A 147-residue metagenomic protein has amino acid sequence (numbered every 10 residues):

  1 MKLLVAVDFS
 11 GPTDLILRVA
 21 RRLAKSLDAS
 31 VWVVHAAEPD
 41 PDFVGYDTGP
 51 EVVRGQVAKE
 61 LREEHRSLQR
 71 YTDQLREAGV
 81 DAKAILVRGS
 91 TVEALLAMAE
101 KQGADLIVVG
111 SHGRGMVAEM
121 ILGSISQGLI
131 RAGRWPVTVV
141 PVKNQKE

Functional and structural regions predicted by a protein language model:
M1-E51: Small/aliphatic-rich secondary-structure junction motif
F9, L106-G128, K146-E147: Glycine-rich, Arg-bearing micro-motifs that act as flexible, cationic patches
W32, K83, T138: Conserved beta-strand positions in the Rossmann-like core of class I SAM-dependent methyltransferases
H35, G110-H112, V142: Short secondary-structure boundary segments
T48-V52, K101-G103, I125-S126: Short, hinge-like loop/turn segments at secondary-structure boundaries
E51-R66: A short acidic, glycine-rich active-site loop that binds or catalyzes chemistry on phosphate/adenosine moieties
D73-I107, N144-E147: Structural beta-alpha unit
R131-V142: Short, acidic/small-residue loops that bind anionic groups at enzyme active sites
